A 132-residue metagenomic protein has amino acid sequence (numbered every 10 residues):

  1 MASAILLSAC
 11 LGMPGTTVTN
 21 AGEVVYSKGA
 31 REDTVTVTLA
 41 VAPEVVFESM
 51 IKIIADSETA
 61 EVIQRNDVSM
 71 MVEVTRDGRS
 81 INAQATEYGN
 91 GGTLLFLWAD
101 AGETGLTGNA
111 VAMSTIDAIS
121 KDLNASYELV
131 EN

Functional and structural regions predicted by a protein language model:
M1-A4: Sec-dependent N-terminal signal peptides
L6-A9: C-terminal motif of bacterial Sec signal peptides marking the signal peptidase cleavage site
L11-N132: Ser/Thr-rich, low-complexity intrinsically disordered terminal regions
